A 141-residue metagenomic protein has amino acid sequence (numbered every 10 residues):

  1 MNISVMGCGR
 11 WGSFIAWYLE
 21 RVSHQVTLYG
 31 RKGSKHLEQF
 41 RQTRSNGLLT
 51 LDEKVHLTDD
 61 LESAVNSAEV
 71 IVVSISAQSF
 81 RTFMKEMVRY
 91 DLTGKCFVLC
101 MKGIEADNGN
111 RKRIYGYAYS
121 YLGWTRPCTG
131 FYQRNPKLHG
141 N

Functional and structural regions predicted by a protein language model:
M1-D59, E86: NAD(P)+-binding Rossmann beta1-loop-alpha1 motif at the extreme N-terminus of oxidoreductases
M1-I3, A68, V73: Residue-level marker of intrinsically disordered, low-complexity segments enriched for small/polar residues
S4, D59-L61, T93, G116: Alpha-helical hydrophobic/aromatic positions enriched in membrane-embedded helices and signal peptides
R31, E62, A77-Q78: Short, surface-exposed acidic/glycine-rich loop or hinge patches that mediate macromolecular interfaces
H56, L138-G140: Generic structural signal for residues positioned in beta-strands
A64-N66: A short, aliphatic-rich alpha-helical micro-motif
V70-P136: Rossmann-like NAD(P)(H) cofactor-binding subdomain of soluble oxidoreductases
